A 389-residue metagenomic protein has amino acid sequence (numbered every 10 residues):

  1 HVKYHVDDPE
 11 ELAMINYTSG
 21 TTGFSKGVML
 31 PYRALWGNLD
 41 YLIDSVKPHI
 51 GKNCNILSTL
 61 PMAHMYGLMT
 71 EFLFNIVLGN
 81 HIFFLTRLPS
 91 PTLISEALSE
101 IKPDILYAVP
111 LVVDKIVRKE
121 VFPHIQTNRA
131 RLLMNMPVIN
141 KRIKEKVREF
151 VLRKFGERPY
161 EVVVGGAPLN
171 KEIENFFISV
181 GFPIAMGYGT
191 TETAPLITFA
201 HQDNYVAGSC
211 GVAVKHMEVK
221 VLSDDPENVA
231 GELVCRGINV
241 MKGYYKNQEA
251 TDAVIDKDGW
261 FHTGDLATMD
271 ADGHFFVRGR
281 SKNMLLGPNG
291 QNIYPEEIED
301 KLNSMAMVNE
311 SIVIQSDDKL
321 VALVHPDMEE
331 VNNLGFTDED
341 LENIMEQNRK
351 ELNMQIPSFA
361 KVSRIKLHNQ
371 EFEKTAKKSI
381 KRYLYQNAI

Functional and structural regions predicted by a protein language model:
H1-Y17, F24, H49-N55: Conserved pre-ATP/AMP-binding loop-to-beta segment of ANL
A13-L39: Conserved AMP-binding A3 loop
W36-N55, A63-E149, R158, P183: Conserved AMP-binding/adenylation subdomain of ANL enzymes
F83-L85, V162, L169-G231, N239-K242 (+2 more regions): Conserved ATP-binding loop and adjacent catalytic segment of the adenylate-forming AMP-binding
K220, E227-G287, S304: Conserved ATP-binding/catalytic segment of the ANL
V240, H274-N303, E329-D340, I356-V362 (+1 more regions): Adenylate-forming
L266, S304-M328, N353: C-terminal boundary motif of the adenylate-forming
L285, E310, D318-V321, R349-I389: Conserved C-terminal "lid"/linker of ANL adenylate-forming enzymes
